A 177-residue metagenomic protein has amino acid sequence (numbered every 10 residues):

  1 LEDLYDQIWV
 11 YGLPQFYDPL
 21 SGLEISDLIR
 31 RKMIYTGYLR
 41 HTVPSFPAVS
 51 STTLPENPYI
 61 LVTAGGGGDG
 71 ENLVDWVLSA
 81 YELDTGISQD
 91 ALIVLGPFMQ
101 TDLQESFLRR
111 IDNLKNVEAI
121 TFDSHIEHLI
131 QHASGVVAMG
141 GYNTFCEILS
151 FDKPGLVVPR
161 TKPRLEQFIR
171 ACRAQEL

Functional and structural regions predicted by a protein language model:
L1, Q167-L177: Active-site-proximal loop->helix
L1-Y35: Active-site-proximal region of nucleotide-activated glycan assembly enzymes, centered on histidine/acidic-rich loops
L4-D6, R30, N57, S88 (+2 more regions): Short, well-ordered alpha-helix to beta-strand connector turns
L13, Y17, L23-I25, G37-G135: Donor-nucleotide binding loops and adjacent catalytic segments primarily of GT-B fold Leloir glycosyltransferases
L20-L23, D102-Q104, T144-F145, R164-A171: Short, glycine/polar-rich helix-capping loops at beta-to-alpha or helix-loop-helix junctions that flank or form
M33, V77, A174: Residue-level signal for inorganic ion chemistry
S124-F168: A donor-sugar binding/catalytic signature common to diverse glycosyltransferases and related nucleotide-sugar
